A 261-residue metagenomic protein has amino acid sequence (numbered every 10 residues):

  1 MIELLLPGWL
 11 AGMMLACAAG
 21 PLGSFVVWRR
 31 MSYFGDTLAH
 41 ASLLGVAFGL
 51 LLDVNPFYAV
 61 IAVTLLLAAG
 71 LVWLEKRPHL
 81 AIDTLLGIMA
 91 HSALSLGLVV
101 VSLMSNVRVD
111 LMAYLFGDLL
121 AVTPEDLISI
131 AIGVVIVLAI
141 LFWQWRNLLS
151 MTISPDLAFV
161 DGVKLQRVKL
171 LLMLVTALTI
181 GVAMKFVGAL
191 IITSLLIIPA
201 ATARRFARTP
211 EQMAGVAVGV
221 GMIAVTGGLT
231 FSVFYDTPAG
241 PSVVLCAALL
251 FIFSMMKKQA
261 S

Functional and structural regions predicted by a protein language model:
M1, L115, L119, V220-A260: C-terminal binding/interaction regions
M1-C17: Membrane-interfacial amphipathic/re-entrant helices at transmembrane-helix boundaries
L6-P7, K76-P78, L85-N147, L174: Transmembrane helix-bundle core of multi-pass membrane transporters and related energy-transducing complexes
G8-A11, P56-T64, D83, G87 (+3 more regions): Loop-to-transmembrane alpha-helix initiation sites
S24-V107, A203-G215, S232-Y235, Q259-A260: Short loop segments and helix-boundary regions at transmembrane helix junctions of multi-pass inner-membrane proteins
A41-L51, M89-V101, A121, L165-L170 (+3 more regions): Small-residue-rich segments of transmembrane alpha-helices in multi-pass membrane proteins, especially helix faces
A139-L172: Membrane-helix/interface signature in polytopic inner-membrane proteins
I192-P241: Transmembrane alpha-helical segments in multi-pass inner-membrane proteins
